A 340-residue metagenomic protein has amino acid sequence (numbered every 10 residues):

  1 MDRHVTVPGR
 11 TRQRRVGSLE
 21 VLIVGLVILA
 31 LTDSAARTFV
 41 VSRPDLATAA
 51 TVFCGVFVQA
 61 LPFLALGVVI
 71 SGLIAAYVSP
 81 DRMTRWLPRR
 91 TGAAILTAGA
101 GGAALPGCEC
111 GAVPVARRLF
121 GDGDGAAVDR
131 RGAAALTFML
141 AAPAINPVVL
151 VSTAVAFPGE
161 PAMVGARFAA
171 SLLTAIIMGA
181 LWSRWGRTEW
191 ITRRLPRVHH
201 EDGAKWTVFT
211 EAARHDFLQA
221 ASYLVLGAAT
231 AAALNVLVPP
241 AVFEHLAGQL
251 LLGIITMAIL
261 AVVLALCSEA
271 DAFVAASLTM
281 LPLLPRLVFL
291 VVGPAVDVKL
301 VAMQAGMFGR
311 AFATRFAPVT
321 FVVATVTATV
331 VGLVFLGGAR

Functional and structural regions predicted by a protein language model:
D2-P62, E189-F217: Hydrophobic transmembrane alpha-helices of multi-pass solute/ion transporters
E20-A35, V69, A175-G179, A229 (+1 more regions): Hydrophobic core of alpha-helical transmembrane segments in multi-pass integral membrane proteins
L29-R37, L73-S79, A175-P196, A233-P240: Transmembrane helix exit motif
F39-P114, W206-V263, A272, G337-R340: Membrane-embedded alpha-helical segments and adjacent helix-loop junctions characteristic of multi-pass solute
P62, L66, E109-V113, V149-L150 (+4 more regions): Alpha-helical transmembrane segments and their lipid-water interface positions in multi-pass membrane proteins
A75, A98, G102, L150 (+4 more regions): Structural signal for membrane-spanning alpha-helices in multi-pass inner-membrane proteins, emphasizing helix cores
R89, A94, G159-E201, M303-R340: Juxtamembrane and boundary regions of transmembrane helices in multi-pass small-molecule transporters and channels
A94, A98, G102-A169, P239-F312: Membrane-interfacial helix-loop connectors
